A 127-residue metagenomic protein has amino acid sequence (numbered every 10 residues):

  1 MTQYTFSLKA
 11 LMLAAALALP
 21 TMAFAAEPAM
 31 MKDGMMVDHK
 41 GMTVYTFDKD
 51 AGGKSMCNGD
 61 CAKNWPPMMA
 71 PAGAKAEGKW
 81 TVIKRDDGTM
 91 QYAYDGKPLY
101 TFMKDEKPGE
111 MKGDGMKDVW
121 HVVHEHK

Functional and structural regions predicted by a protein language model:
T2-L8, F24-K127: Compact beta-sheet-dominated domain cores in extracellular/mature segments
S7-A15: Sec-dependent N-terminal signal peptides
A15, P20-A25: N-terminal signal peptide c-region/cleavage motif recognized by signal peptidases
